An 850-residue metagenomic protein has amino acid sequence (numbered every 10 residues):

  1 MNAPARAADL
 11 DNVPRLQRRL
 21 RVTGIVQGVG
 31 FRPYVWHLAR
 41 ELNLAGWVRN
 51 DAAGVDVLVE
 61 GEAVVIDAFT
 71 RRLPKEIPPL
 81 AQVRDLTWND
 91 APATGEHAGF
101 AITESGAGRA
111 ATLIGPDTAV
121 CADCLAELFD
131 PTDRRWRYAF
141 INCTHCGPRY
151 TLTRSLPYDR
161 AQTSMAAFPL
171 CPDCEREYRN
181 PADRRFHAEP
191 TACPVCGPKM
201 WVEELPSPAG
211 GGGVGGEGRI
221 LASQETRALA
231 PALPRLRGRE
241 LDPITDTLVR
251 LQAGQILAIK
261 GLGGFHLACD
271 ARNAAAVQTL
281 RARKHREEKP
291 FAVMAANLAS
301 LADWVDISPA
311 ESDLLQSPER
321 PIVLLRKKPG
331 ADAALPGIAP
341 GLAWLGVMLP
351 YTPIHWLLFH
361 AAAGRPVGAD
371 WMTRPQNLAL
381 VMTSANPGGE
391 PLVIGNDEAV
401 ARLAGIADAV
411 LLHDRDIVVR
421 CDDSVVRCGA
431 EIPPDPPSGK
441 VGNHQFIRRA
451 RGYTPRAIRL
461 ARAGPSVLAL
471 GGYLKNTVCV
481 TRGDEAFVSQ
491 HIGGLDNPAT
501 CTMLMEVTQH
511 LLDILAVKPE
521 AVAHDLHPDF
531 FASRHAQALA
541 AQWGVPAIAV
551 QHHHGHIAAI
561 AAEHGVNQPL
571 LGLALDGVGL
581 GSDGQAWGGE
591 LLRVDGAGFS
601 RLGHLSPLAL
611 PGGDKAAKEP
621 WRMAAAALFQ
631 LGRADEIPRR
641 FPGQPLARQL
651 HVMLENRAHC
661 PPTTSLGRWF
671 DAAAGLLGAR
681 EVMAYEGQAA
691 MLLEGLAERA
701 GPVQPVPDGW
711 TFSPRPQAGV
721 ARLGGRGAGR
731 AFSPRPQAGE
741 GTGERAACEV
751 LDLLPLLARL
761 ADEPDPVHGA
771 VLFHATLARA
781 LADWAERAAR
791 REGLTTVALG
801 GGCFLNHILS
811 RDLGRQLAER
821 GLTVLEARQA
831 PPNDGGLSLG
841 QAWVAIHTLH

Functional and structural regions predicted by a protein language model:
M1-P190, P194, W201: Intrinsically disordered, low-complexity, mixed-charge
E76, E177, R185, A363-I432 (+2 more regions): Internal gly/pro-rich beta-alpha loop/helix module that stabilizes soluble enzyme cofactors or their anionic handles
D90, I256, G264-A331: A phosphate-binding glycine/aspartate-rich beta-alpha loop in the early core of alpha/beta enzymes
G197-K199, G472-T502, E506-H510, A626-R730 (+2 more regions): A contiguous, well-structured pocket-lining segment that forms one wall/lid of small-molecule binding clefts in soluble
G210-G215, L236-E240, G439-V441, A718-R726 (+1 more regions): Glycine-biased, low-complexity coil/linker segments
A302-I307, L357, L392-D397, D423-S424 (+2 more regions): Conserved phosphate-binding catalytic cores of ATP/NTP-utilizing and phosphoryl-transfer enzymes
D525, G544-G555, T795-G800, H807 (+1 more regions): Conserved phosphate-binding/catalytic loops in two-lobed NTP-binding clefts
A561-P638, E655, C660-T664, F670-L676 (+2 more regions): Active-site histidine-anchored catalytic micro-motif
